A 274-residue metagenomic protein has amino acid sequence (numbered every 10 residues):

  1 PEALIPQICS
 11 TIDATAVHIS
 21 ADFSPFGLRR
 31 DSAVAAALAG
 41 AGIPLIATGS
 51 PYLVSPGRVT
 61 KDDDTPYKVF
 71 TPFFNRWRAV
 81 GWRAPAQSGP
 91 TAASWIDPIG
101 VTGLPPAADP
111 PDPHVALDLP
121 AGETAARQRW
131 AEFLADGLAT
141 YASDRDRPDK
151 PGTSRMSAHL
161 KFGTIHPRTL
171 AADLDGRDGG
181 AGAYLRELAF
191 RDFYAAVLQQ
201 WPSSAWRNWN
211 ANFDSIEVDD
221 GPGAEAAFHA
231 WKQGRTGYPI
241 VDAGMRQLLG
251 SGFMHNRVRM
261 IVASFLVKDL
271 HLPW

Functional and structural regions predicted by a protein language model:
P1, A126-F133, L170, I240 (+2 more regions): Alpha-helical packing segments of well-folded alpha/beta enzyme cores
P1-W82, G180, R246: Trp/Phe/Arg-rich N-terminal binding region typifying the photolyase-homology
V17, R155-M156, T169-D173, A243-G244 (+2 more regions): A general alpha-helix detector
D22-F23, S50-P51, T164-I165, F190-F193 (+2 more regions): An acidic- and aromatic-residue-enriched active-site/binding cleft used to recognize and process polar
G40, R177-D178, S204, S251-M254 (+1 more regions): Secondary-structure transition/capping motifs at alpha-helix termini and the adjoining loop/turn into the next element
D64-S215: Glycine/tryptophan-enriched, flexible segments
A195, H229-L272: C-terminal substrate/ligand-recognition segments
S203-I240: Helix-loop-helix junctions that connect adjacent transmembrane helices in secondary transporters/permeases, recognized
